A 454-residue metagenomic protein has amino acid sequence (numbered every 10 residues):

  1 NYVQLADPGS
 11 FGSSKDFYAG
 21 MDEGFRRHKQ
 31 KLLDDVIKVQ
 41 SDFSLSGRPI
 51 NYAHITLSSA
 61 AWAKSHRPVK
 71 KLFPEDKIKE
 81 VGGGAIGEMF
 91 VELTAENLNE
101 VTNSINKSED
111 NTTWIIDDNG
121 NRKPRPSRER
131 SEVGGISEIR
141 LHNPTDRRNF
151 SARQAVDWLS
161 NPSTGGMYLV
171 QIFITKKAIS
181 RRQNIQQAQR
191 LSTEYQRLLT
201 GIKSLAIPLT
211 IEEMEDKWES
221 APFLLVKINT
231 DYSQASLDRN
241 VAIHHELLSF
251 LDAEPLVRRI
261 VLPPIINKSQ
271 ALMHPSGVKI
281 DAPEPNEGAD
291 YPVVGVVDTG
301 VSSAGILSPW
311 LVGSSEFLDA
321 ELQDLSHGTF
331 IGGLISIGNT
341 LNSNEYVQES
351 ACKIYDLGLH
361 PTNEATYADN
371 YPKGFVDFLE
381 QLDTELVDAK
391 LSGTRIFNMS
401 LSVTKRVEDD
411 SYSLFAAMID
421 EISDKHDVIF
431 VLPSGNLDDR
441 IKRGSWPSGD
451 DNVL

Functional and structural regions predicted by a protein language model:
N1-R181: Long, charged/polar, low-complexity intrinsically disordered N-terminal extensions that precede catalytic
A60-A63, K177-R181, S233, S302-A304 (+3 more regions): Short acidic, S/G/P-rich loop/turn micro-motifs used as interaction or catalytic elements
K71-V81, R197-W218: Short secondary-structure junctions
V101-D110, L191-I202, S236-E254: Short amphipathic alpha-helices in soluble, non-transmembrane regions that often serve as interface/regulatory elements
R128-R140, Q154, L205-P292: Protease zymogen maturation seam
I243-E246, S276-P283, I337-T340, Q381-D383 (+2 more regions): Short alpha-helical segments and helix-capping/turn motifs at coil-helix boundaries
A282-S314, D319-F375, K425-D427, R440: Subtilisin-like serine protease catalytic core
N363-V453: Substrate-binding/access-modulating region of protease and related hydrolase catalytic domains
